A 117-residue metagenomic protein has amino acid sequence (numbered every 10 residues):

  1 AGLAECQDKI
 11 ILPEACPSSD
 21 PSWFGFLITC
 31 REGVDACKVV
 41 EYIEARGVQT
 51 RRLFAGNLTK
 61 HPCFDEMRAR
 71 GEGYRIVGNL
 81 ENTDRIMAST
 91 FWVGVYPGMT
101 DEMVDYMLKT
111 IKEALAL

Functional and structural regions predicted by a protein language model:
A1-L117: PLP-dependent aminotransferase class I/II
